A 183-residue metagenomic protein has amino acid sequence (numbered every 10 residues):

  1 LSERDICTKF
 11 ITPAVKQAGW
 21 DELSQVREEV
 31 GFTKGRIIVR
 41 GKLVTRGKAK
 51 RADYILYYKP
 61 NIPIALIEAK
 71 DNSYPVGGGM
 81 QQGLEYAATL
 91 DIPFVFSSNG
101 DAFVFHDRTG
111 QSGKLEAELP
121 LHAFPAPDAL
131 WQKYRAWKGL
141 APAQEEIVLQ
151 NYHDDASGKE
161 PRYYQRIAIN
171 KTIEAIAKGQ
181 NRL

Functional and structural regions predicted by a protein language model:
L1-L183: ATP-dependent helicase/translocase motor core
